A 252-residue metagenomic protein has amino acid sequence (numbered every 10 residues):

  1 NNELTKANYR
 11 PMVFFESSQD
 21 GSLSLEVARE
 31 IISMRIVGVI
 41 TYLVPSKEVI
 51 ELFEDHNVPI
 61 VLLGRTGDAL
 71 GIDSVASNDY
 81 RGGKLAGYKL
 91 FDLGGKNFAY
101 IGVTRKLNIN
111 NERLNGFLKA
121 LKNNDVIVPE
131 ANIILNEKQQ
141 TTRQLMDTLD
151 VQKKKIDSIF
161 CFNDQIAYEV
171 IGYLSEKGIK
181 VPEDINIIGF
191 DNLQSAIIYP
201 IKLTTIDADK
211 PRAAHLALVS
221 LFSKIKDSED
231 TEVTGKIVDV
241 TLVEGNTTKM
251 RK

Functional and structural regions predicted by a protein language model:
N1-Y88, T148-K154: Alpha-helical recognition/docking segments in bacterial nutrient-uptake and carbohydrate-utilization systems
K6-A7, L121-V128, Q152-K154, E176-V181: Short helix-capping segments at alpha-helix termini
V13-L23, R65, V75-L85, I101-L145 (+4 more regions): Hinge/beta->alpha junction and helix N-cap segments in small-molecule ligand-binding domains
S33-L43, A99-I101, I133, K153-Q165 (+1 more regions): Periplasmic-binding protein-like
E51-V58, L118-K119, V170-I179: Glycosyltransferases and closely related glycan-assembly transferases that use nucleotide-activated donors
K89-F98: Glycine-rich phosphate/diphosphate-binding loops that line cofactor/substrate pockets in enzymes
K96-N97, V128-N132, V181-N186: Short acidic capping loops at alpha-helix termini that bridge into adjacent secondary structure
D147-K252: Flexible loop/turn connectors
